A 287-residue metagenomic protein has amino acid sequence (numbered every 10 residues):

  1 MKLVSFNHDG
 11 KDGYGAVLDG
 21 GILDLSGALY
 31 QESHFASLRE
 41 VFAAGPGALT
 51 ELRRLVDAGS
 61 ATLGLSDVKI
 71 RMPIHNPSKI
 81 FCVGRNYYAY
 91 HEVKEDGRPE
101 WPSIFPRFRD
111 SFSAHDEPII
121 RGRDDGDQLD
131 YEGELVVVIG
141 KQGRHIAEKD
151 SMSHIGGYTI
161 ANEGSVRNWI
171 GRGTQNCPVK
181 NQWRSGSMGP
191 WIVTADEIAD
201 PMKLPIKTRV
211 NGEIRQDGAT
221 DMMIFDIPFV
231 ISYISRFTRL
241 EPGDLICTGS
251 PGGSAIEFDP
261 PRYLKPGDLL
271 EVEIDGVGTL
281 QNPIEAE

Functional and structural regions predicted by a protein language model:
M1-P102, E271: N-terminal non-catalytic cap/leader segment that marks the start of a structured domain
V4, I70-M72, E92-E95, I119-L129 (+3 more regions): A generic local secondary-structure boundary/capping motif
D9-G10, P46, T50-R54, A61-K69 (+2 more regions): Catalytic-pocket segment enriched in acidic/His residues
A16-V17, G97-H115, Y131, K265-D275: Structural signature of FAD isoalloxazine-binding scaffolds in flavoprotein oxidoreductases
H75, C82, E132, E241 (+1 more regions): Residue-level recognition of short, solvent-exposed, well-ordered loop/turn junctions that link secondary-structure
S103-G122, G143-R144, R184-W191, P251-A255: Short catalytic-site patches enriched in acidic/histidine residues that coordinate or position cofactors/metals
D110, H115-S151, G156, A161-S165: Non-heme Fe(II) oxygenase catalytic core, chiefly the N-lobe of the double-stranded beta-helix
